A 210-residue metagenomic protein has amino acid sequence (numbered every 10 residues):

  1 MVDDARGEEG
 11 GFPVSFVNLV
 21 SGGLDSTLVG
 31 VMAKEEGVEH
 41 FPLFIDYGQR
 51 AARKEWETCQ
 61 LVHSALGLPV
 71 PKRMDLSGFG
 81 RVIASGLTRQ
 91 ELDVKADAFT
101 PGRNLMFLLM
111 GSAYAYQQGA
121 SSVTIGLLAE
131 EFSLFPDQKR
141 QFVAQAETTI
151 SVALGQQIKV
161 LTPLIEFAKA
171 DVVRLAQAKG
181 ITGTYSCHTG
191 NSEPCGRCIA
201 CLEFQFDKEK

Functional and structural regions predicted by a protein language model:
D4-A5: Short hydrophobic alpha-helical segments enriched in small aliphatic residues
G10-K179: ATP-dependent adenylation/nucleotidyltransferase module used to activate substrates
V173-A176, G180-N191: Short, intrinsically disordered, charge-biased short linear motifs at domain edges
Y185-F206: Local cysteine-cluster metal-coordination motifs and their immediate loop/turn environment, predominantly Fe-S cluster
K208-K210: Short Cys/His-rich "knuckle" micro-motifs
